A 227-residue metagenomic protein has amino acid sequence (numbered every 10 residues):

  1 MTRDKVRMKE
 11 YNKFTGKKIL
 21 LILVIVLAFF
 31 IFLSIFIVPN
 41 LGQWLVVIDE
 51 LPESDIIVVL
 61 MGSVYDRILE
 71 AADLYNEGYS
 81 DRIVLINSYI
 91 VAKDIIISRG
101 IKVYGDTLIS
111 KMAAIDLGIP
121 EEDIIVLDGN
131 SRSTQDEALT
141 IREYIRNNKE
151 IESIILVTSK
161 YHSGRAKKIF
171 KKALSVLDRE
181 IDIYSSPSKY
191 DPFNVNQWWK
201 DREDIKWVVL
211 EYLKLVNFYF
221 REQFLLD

Functional and structural regions predicted by a protein language model:
M1-E10: Short, basic, low-complexity termini and linkers enriched in Ser/Thr/Gly/Pro that act as targeting/leader peptides
K9-I48: N-terminal type II signal-anchor transmembrane helix that functions as the membrane-insertion/stop-transfer segment
F14, F193-N196, W207: Coil-to-alpha-helix initiation sites in intrinsically disordered, low-complexity, charged segments
F14-T15, V64, E211: Short alpha-helical segments used as structural interaction elements across diverse proteins
G42-W199: A structural signal for short, hydrophobic/glycine-enriched beta-strand patches
D201-D227: A transmembrane-helix-recognition feature enriched in membrane-embedded lipid enzymes and envelope glyco-/phospholipid
